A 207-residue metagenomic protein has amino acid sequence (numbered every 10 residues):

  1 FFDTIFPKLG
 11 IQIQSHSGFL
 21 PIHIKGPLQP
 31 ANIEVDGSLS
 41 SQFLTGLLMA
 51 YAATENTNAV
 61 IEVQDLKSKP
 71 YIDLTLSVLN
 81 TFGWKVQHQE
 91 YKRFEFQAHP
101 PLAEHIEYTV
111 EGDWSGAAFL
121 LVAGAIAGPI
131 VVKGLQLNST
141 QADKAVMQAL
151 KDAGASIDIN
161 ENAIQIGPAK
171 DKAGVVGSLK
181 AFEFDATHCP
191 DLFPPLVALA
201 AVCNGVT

Functional and structural regions predicted by a protein language model:
F1-T207: Short, structured segments at the rim of ligand-binding sites
